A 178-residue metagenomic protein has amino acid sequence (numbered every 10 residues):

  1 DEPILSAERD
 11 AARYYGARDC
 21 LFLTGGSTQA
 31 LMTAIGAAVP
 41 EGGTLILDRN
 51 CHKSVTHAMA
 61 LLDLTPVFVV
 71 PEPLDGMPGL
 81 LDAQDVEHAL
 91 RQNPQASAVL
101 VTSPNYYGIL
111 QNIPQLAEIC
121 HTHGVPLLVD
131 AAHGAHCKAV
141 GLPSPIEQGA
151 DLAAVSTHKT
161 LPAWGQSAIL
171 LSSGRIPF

Functional and structural regions predicted by a protein language model:
D1-L5: Low-complexity, highly charged intrinsically disordered N-terminal segments that act as targeting/localization
S6-Y14: PLP-dependent amino-acid enzyme catalytic core
Y14-A17, S27-F178: Conserved PLP-enzyme active-site core in the AAT-like
C20-T24: Glycine-rich active-site/cofactor-binding loop and its immediate structural neighborhood
